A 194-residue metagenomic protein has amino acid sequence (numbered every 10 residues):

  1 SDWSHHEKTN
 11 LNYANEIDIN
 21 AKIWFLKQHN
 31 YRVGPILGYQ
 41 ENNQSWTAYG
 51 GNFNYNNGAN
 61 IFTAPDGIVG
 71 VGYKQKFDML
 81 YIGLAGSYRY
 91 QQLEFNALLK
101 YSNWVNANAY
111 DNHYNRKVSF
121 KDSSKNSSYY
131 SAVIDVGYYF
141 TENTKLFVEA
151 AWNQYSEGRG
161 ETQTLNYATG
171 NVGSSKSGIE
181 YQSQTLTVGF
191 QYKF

Functional and structural regions predicted by a protein language model:
S1-I17, E41-Y81, S102-V133, Y155-G189: Extracellular/periplasm-exposed beta-strand and loop segments of Gram-negative cell-envelope proteins, dominated by
A14-N15, N20-K27, G189, F194: Secretion/assembly modules of Gram-negative surface proteins
I23, P35-N43, G86, A97-N103 (+1 more regions): Transmembrane beta-barrel strands of outer-membrane/channel proteins
I23-F25, G86-Y90, V136-F140, Y192: Residue-level signature of outer-membrane beta-barrel architecture
Q28-Y31, Q92-F95, F140-V148: Repeated loop/turn-to-beta-strand initiation elements of outer-membrane beta-barrel proteins
Y31-L37, A132-Y138, N143, Y192: Bimodal feature
A85-Q92, W104-N106: Short helix-capping and hinge/turn segments at secondary-structure transitions, especially at repeat and domain
D135-Y139, T144-Q163: C-terminal structured domain segments
